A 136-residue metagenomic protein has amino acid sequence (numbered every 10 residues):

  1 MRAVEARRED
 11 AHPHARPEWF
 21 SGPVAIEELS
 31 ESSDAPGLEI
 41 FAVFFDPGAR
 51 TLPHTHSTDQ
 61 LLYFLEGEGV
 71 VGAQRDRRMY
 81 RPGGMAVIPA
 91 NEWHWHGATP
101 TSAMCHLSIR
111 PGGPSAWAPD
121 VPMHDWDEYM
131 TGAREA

Functional and structural regions predicted by a protein language model:
M1-G37, A116-A136: A short, N-terminal "cap"/entry segment at the start of jelly-roll beta-barrel domains of the cupin/DSBH fold
A25-E28, F41-H56, A90: Conserved short histidine dyad/triad with adjacent acidic residue
I40, V87, T101-D120: A short hydrophobic beta-strand segment most commonly corresponding to one strand of the jelly-roll/cupin
A42-D46, T55-A73, I109-P111: Short, conserved beta-strand element in jelly-roll/cupin
A49, V71, M79, T101-H106 (+1 more regions): Ligand-binding pocket scaffold of soluble enzyme catalytic domains
T51-H54, V71-G72, I88, H94-P100: Short beta-strand His + acidic residue motifs that chelate non-heme Fe in jelly-roll/DSBH and cupin folds
L61, E68-V70, R77, W93 (+1 more regions): Structural motif
R75-N91: Short acidic-glycine-tyrosine-enriched beta hairpin
